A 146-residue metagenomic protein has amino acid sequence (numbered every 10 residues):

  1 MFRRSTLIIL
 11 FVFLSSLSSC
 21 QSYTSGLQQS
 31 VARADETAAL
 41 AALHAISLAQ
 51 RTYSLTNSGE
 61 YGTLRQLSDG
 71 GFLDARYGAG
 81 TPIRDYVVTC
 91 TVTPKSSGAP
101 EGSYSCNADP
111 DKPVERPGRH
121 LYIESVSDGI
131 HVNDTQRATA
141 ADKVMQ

Functional and structural regions predicted by a protein language model:
M1-L7: Bacterial N-terminal signal peptides that target proteins for export
I8-S18: Bacterial N-terminal signal peptides
L10-F11, D35, N57: Enrichment for repetitive, rod-forming helical segments
S18-S54: Amphipathic alpha-helical segments typified by the pilin-like N-terminal helix that continues immediately C-terminal
Q28-Q29, L48-R51, L55-R119, S127 (+1 more regions): Extracellular/periplasmic head regions of type IV pilus-like filament subunits
G118-R137: Short, exposed beta-strand-loop hairpins at the edges of beta-sheets in extracellular/periplasmic proteins
T135-Q146: Short, low-complexity, Pro/Ser/Thr/Gly-rich segments in the mature regions of secreted, periplasmic
